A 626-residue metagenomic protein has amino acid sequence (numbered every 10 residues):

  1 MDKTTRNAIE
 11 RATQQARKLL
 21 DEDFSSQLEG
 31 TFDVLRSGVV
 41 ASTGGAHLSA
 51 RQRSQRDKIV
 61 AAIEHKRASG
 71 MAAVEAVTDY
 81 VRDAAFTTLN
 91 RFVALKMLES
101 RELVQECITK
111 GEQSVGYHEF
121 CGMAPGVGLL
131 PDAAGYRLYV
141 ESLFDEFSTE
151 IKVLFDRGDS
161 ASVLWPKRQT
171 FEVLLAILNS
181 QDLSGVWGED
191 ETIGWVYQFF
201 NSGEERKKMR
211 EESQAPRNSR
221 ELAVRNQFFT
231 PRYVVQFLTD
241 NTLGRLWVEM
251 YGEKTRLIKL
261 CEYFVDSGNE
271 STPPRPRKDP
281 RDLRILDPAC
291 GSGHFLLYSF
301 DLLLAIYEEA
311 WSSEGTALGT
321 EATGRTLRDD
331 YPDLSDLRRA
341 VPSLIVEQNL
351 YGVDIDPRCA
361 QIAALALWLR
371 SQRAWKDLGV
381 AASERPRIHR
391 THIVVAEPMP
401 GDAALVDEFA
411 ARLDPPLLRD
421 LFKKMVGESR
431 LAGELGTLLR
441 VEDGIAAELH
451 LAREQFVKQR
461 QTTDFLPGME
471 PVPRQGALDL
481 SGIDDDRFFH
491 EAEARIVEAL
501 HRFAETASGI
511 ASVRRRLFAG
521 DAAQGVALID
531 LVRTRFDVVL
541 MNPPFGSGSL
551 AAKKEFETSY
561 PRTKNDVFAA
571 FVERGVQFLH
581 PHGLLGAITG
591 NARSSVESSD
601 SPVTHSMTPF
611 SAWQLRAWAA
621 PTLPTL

Functional and structural regions predicted by a protein language model:
M1-N7, T230, L297, L304 (+3 more regions): Signature of N6-adenine DNA methyltransferases within the class I
M1-S37, H580: Generic start-of-chain signal for non-secretory N-termini
T4-A8, A12, A16, T43-R51 (+15 more regions): Conserved aromatic-histidine-acidic binding/catalytic patches
L28, F32, R56, V60 (+4 more regions): Class I S-adenosyl-L-methionine-dependent methyltransferase module
T31-G70: Short, contiguous, well-structured surface segments enriched in hydrophobic/aromatic residues
Q55-V74, R82, T87, A94-K96 (+7 more regions): Class I S-adenosyl-L-methionine
Q113-G128, G135: N-terminal accessory nucleic-acid engagement/regulatory domains that precede and modulate ATP-driven motor cores
D132-L138, E146-F147: Extended, Lys/Arg-enriched charged tracts that mediate electrostatic binding to polyanionic substrates
